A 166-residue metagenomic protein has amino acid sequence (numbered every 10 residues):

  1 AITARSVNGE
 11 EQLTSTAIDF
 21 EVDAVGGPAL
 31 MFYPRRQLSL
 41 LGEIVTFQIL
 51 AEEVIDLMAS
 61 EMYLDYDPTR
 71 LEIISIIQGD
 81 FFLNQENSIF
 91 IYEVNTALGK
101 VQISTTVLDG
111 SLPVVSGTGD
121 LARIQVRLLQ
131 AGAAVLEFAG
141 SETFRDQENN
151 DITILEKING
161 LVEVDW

Functional and structural regions predicted by a protein language model:
I2-A4, F138: Hydrophobic/tyrosine-rich beta-strand signature of extracellular beta-sandwich/beta-rich modules, prominently
T3, E11-Q12: Intrinsic disorder/low-complexity segments
A4-S6, A17: Long, compositionally biased, intrinsically disordered segments
E11, A17-W166: Acidic, low-complexity intrinsically disordered segments
